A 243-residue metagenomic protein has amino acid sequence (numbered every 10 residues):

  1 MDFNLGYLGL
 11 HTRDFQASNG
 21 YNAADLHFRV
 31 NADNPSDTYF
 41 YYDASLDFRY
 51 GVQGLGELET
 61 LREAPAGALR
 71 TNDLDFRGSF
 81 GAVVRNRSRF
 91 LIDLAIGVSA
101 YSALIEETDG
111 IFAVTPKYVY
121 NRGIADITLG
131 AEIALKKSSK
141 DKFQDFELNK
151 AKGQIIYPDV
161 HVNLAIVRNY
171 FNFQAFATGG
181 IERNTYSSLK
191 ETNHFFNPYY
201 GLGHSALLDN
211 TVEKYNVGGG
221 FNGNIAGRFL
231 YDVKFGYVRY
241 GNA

Functional and structural regions predicted by a protein language model:
M1, L26-N34, F76-N86, V114-R122 (+2 more regions): Residues on the lipid-exposed face of transmembrane beta-strands in outer-membrane beta-barrel proteins
D2, P35-D43, R85-I92, R122-L129 (+2 more regions): Repeated loop/turn-to-beta-strand initiation elements of outer-membrane beta-barrel proteins
D2-R77, Y101-L104, F196: Flexible loop and strand-edge segments within Gram-negative outer membrane beta-barrel domains
F3, L94, I111-A113, D126-G130 (+1 more regions): Extended beta-sheet lipid-handling architectures
L5-H11, F48-G54, I96-L104, Y120-I124 (+6 more regions): Transmembrane beta-strands of outer-membrane beta-barrel pores
G20-L26, A68-F76, E106-F112, K152-P158 (+1 more regions): Residues that define the transmembrane beta-barrel architecture of outer-membrane proteins
G67-I111, P116-Y118: Eukaryotic alpha-helical scaffold "rod" segments
D126, Q144-D145, N149-A243: Exposed, low-structure sequence patches enriched in small/polar residues
